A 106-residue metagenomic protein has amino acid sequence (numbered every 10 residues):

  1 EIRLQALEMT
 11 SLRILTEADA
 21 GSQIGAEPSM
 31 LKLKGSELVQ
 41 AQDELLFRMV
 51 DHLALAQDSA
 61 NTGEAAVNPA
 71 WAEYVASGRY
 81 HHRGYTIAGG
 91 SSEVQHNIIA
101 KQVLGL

Functional and structural regions predicted by a protein language model:
E1-L106: Alpha-helical interface subdomain recognition
